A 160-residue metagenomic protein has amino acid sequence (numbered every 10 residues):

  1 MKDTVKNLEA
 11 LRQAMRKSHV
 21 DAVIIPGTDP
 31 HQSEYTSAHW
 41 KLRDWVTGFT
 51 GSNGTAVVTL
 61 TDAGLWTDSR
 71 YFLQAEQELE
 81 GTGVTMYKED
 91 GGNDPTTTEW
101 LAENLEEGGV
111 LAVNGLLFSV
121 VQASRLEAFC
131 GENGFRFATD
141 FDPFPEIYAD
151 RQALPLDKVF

Functional and structural regions predicted by a protein language model:
M1-E107, N114, F118-F160: N-terminal accessory/capping or targeting/presequence segment of soluble
